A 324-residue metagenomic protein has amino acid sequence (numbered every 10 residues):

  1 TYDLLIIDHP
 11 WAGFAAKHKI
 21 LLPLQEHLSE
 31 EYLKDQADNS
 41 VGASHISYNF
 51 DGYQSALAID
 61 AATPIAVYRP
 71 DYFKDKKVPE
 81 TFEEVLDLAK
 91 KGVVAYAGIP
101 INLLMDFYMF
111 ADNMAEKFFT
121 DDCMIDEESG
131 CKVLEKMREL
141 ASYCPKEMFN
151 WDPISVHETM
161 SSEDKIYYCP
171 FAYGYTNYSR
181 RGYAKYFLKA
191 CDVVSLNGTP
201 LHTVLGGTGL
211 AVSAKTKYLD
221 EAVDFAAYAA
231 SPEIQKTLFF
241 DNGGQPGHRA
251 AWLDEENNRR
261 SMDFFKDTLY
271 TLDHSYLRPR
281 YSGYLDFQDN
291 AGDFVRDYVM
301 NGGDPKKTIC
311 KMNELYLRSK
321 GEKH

Functional and structural regions predicted by a protein language model:
T1-G13, K307, L315-H324: Conserved N-terminal structural module of periplasmic/extracytoplasmic solute-binding proteins
H9-I65, K77, L188-C191: Hinge/lid segment of periplasmic solute-binding proteins
P10-A16, P170-Y186: A ligand-binding cleft/hinge motif common to bilobed small-molecule-binding domains
Q54-I59, P64, E83-M124, S129-K132 (+1 more regions): Extracytoplasmic/periplasmic solute-binding protein
F82, M148-T159: Short helix-initiation/N-cap motifs at beta->coil->alpha
D122-P153, V193: Glycine-centered hinge/linker elements that transmit conformational signals in sensory and ligand-binding systems
S142, R181-Q245, L277: Extracytoplasmic/periplasmic substrate-recognition and gating elements
F240-D293, D297: Long, aromatic- and glycine/proline-rich binding clefts that accommodate carbohydrate-like moieties
